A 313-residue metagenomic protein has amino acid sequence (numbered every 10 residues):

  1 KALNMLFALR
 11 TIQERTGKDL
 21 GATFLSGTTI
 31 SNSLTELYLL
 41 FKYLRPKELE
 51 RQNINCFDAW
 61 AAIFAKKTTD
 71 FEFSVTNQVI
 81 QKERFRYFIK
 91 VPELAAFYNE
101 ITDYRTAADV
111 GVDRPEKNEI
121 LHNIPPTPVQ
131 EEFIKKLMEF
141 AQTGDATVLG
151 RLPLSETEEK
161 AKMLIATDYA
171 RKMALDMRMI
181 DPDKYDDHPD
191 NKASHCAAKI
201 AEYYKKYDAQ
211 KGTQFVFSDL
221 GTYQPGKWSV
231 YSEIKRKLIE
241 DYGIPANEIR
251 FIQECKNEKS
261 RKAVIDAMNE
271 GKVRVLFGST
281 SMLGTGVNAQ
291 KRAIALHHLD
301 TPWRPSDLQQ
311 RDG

Functional and structural regions predicted by a protein language model:
A2-L20, F24-N32, Y43-Y185, A198 (+1 more regions): Inter-lobe coupling linker of SF2 helicases/translocases
I12-K18, K206-A209, A267-G271, N288-Q290: Conserved catalytic network of the ASCE P-loop NTPase/AAA+ motor domain
T28, L220-T222, P302: Residue-level signal for short, function-critical loop segments
S31-T35, S218-L220: Conserved Walker A/P-loop ATP-binding site and its immediately adjacent core in helicase/helicase-like ATPase domains
L34-L37, L308: Conserved AAA+/SF3 P-loop NTPase catalytic/coupling segment centered on the Walker-B
E36-L39, N288-T301: A short beta-strand element within the Helicase C-terminal
V112-Q142, A146-L276, S281-L283: Conserved Helicase C-terminal RecA-like lobe
R304-G313: Conserved SF2 helicase motif VI
